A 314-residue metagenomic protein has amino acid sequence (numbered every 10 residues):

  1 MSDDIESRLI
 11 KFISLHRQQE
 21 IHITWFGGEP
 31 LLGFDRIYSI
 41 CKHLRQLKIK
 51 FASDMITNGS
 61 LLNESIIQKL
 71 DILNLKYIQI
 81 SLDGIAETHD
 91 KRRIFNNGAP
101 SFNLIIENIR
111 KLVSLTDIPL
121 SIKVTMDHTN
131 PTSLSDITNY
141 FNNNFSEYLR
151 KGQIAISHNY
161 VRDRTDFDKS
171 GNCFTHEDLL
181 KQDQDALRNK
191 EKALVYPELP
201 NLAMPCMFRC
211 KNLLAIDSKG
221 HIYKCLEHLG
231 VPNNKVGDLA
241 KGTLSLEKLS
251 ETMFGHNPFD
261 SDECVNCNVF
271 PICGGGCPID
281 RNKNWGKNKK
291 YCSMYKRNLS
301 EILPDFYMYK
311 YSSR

Functional and structural regions predicted by a protein language model:
M1-D3: Canonical Radical SAM [4Fe-4S] cluster-binding loop centered on the CxxxCxxC motif and its immediate flanking residues
E6-F26, G33-N159: Radical SAM/AdoMet-radical enzyme domain recognition
E87-R92, T129, G152-F174, P197-P205 (+1 more regions): Flexible glycine/acidic-rich beta-alpha junction loops that bind and position SAM and/or redox cofactors in anaerobic
C173-N201, E227-G274: C-terminal accessory region of radical SAM enzymes
M207-C210: Short, small/polar residue-rich loop motifs at catalytic or cofactor-binding pockets
I216-D217: Short, acidic, Ser/Thr-enriched surface-loop or helix-capping motifs
F259-R314: Radical SAM enzyme core and accessory elements
